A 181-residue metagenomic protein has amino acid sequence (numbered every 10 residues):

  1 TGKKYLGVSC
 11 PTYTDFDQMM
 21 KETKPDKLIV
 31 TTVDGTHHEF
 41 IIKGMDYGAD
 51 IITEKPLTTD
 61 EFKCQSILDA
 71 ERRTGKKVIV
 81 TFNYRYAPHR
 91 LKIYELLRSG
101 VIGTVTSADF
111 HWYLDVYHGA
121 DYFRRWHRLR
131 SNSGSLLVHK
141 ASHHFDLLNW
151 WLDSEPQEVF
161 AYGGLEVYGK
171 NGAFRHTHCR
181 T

Functional and structural regions predicted by a protein language model:
T1-G7: N-terminal Rossmann-like dinucleotide-binding module
V8-S9, K24, G48, V101-T104 (+1 more regions): Short loop/turn motifs at secondary-structure junctions
S9-D15: Conserved SAM-binding strand-loop segment of SAM-dependent methyltransferases
D15, F40, H144-L147: Hydrophobic alpha-helical segments typical of transmembrane helices and their membrane-interface/capping positions
F16-M20, Y94: Short hydrophobic/charged patches on amphipathic alpha-helices used for structural packing and interfaces
M20-E22, K27, V33-D34, H38-Y86 (+1 more regions): Beta-strand-loop-alpha-helix segment that lines the small-molecule cofactor/substrate pocket of alpha/beta enzymes
Y84-T181: Predominantly a Rossmann-like dinucleotide-binding segment in NAD(P)-dependent oxidoreductases
